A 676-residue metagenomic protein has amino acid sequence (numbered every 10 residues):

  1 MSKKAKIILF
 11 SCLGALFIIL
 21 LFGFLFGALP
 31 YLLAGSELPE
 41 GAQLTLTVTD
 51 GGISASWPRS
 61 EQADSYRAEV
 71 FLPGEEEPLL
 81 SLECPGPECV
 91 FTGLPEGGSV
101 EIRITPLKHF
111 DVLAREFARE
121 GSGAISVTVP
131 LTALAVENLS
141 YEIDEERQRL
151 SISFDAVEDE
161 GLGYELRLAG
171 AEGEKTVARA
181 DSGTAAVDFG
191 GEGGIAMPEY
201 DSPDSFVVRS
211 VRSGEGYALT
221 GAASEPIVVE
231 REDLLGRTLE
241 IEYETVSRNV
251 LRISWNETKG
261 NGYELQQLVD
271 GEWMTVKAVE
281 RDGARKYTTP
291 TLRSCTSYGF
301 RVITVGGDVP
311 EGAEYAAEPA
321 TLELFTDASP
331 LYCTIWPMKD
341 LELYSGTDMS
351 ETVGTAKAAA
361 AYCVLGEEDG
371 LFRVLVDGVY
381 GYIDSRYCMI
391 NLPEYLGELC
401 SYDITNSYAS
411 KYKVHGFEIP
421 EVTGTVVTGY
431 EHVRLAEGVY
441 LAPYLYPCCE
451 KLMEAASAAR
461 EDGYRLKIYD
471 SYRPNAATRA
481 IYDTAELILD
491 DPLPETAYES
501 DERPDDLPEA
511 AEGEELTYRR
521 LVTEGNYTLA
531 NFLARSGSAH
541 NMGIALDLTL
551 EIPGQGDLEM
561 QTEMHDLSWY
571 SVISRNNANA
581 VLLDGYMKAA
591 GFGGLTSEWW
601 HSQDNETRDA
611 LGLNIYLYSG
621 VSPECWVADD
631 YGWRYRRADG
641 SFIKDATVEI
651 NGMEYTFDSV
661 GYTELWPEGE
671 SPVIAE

Functional and structural regions predicted by a protein language model:
M1-I18: N-terminal Sec-pathway targeting helices
P30-E61, E96, L113-D159, A218-T258 (+1 more regions): Pro/Thr/Ser/Gly-rich low-complexity, intrinsically disordered linker/stalk tracts
T47-S54, P85-E88, D144-Q148, D181-A186 (+4 more regions): Ser/Thr- and Asn-enriched, surface-exposed coil loops between beta-strands
D64-Y66, E160-Y164, N261-Y263: Solvent-exposed loop segments of extracellular immunoglobulin-like
R67-E96, H109-D111, R167-Y200, E264-R293 (+1 more regions): Recognizes extended acidic, P/S/T-rich segments that occur within or adjacent to Ig-like beta-sandwich modules
L94-A114, A196-Y217, T289-D308: Beta-strand-rich modules
P330-E342, M349-S597, N605-V621: Extracytoplasmic cell-surface/polysaccharide-interacting catalytic and binding patches
T352-G354, S622-E676: Extracellular adhesion/carbohydrate-binding repeat motifs centered on closely spaced tryptophans
